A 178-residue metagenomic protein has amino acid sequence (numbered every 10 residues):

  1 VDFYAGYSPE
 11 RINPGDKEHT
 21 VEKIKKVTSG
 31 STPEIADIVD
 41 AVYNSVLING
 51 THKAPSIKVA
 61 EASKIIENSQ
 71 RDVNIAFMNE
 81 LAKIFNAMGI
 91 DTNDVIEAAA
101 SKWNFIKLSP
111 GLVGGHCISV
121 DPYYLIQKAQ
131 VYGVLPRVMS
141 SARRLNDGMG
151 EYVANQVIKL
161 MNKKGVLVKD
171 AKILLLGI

Functional and structural regions predicted by a protein language model:
V1-I178: Structural/interface elements that position substrates and couple domains in central-metabolism enzymes
